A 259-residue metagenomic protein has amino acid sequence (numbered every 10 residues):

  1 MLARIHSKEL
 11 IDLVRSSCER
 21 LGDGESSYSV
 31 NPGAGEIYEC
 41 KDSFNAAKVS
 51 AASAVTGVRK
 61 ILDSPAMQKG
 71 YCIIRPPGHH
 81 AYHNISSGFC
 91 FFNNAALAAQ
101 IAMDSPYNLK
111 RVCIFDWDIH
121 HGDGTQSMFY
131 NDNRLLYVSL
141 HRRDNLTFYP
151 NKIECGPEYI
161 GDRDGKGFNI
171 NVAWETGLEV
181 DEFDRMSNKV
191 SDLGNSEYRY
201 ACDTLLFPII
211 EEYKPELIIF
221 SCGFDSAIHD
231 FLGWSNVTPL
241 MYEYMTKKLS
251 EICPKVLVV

Functional and structural regions predicted by a protein language model:
M1-V259: HDAC/HDAC-like amidohydrolase catalytic core signature
